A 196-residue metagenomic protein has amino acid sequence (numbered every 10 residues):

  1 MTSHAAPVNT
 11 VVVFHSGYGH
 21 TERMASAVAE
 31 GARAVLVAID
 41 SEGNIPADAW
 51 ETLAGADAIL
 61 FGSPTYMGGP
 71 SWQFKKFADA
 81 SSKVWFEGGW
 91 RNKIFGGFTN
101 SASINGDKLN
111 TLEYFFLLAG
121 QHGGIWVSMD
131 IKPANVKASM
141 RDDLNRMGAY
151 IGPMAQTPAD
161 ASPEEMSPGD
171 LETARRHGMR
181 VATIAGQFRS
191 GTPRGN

Functional and structural regions predicted by a protein language model:
M1-W90, D160-N196: N-terminal beta1-alpha1-beta2 submodule of the flavodoxin-like/Rossmannoid cofactor-binding fold
Y18-H20, S63, G69-P70, G97 (+4 more regions): Gly/Ser/Thr-rich helix-start
G68-G69, N92, N100, M129 (+1 more regions): Generic structural "secondary-structure junction" signal
I94-R146: Short, glycine-/small-residue-rich phosphate/pyrophosphate-handling segment
N100-S103, D142, R146, P153-M166: Phosphate-binding/catalytic loops
